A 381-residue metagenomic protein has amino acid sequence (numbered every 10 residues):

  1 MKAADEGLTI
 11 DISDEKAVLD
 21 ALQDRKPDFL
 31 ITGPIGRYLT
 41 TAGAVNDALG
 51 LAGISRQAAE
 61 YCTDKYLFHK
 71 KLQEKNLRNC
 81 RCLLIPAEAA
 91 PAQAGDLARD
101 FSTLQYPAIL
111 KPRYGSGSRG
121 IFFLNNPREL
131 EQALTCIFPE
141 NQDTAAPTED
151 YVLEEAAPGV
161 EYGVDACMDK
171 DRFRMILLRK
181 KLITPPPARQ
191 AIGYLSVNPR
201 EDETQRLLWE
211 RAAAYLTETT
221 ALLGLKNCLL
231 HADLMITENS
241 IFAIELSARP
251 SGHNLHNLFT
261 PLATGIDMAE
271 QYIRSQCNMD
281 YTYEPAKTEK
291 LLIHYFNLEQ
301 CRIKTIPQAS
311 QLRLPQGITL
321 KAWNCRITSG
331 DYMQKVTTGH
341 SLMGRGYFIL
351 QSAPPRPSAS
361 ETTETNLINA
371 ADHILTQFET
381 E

Functional and structural regions predicted by a protein language model:
M1-A58, E88-A92, Y281-T282, L298 (+2 more regions): ATP-binding N-terminal substructure of ATP-dependent carboxylate-amine bond-forming enzymes
D47-G120, P139-N141: A conserved helix-loop-beta module that forms one wall/lid of the active-site cleft in ATP-utilizing catalytic domains
L72, F101-L124, Q142-G159, V164 (+2 more regions): ATP-grasp fold ATP-binding core
E74, I273-E381: Peripheral (often C-terminal) accessory segments that flank ATP-dependent C-N-forming ligase machineries
R78-C80, P107-L110, F123-G159, R189 (+2 more regions): Conserved ATP-binding module of the ATP-grasp superfamily
I85, I121-N126, C167-D169, T237 (+1 more regions): Short beta-strand-to-turn element immediately C-terminal to the catalytic PLP-Schiff-base lysine in fold type I
R128, E155-L225, L229, I236 (+3 more regions): ATP-dependent carboxylate/phosphate-activation module, predominantly the ATP-grasp catalytic core and closely related
E149, N227-A232, Y283-K287, E381: Flexible, glycine/charged-enriched surface loops at secondary-structure junctions
